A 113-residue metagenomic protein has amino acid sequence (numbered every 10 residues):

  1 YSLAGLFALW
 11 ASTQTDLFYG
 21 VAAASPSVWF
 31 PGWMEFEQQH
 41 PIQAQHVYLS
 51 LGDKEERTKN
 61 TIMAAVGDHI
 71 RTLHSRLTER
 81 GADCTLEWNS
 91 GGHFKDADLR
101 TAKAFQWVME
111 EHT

Functional and structural regions predicted by a protein language model:
Y1-I42: Primarily recognizes the serine-hydrolase "nucleophile elbow" in alpha/beta-hydrolase and SGNH/GDSL folds
A11-T13, A23-P26, V47-K59: Cell-envelope and extracellular/periplasmic
L17-G20, A44-H46, R80-C84: Loop/turn elements at helix/coil->beta-strand transitions in domains of secreted/extracellular proteins
F30, D53-A64, F94-K95: Acidic catalytic loop of the alpha/beta-hydrolase fold
W33-F36, K59-R76: Short alpha-helix in the alpha/beta-hydrolase fold that links the catalytic acid
S50, G67, R71-T113: C-terminal catalytic histidine-bearing segment of alpha/beta-hydrolase fold enzymes
